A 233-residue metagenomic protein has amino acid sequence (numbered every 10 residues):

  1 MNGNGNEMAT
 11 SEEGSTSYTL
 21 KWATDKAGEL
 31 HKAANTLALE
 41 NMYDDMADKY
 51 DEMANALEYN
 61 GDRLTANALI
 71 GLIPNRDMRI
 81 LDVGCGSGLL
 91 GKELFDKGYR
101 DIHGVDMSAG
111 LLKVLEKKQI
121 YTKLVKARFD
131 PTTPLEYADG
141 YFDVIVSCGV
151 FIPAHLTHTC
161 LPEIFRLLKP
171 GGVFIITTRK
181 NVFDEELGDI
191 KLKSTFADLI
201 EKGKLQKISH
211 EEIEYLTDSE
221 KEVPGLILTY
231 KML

Functional and structural regions predicted by a protein language model:
N2-K49: N-terminal, positively charged/glycine-rich alpha-helical extensions of SAM-dependent methyltransferases
Y59-M78: Conserved alpha-helix/loop element of class I SAM-dependent methyltransferases that forms part of the SAM/SAH-binding
L81-P134: Class I SAM-dependent methyltransferase SAM/SAH-binding core
P134-I145: A short acidic, Gly/Pro-enriched loop at the edge of an enzyme's catalytic core that lines a small-molecule cofactor
D143-T157: A short SAM/SAH-binding and catalytic strip from SAM-dependent methyltransferases
T159-P170: A short glycine-rich, Lys/Arg-flanked "PGG" loop and its adjoining helix->strand segment in the class I
V173-K202: Conserved class I S-adenosyl-L-methionine
L216-L233: Core SAM-dependent methyltransferase catalytic element
